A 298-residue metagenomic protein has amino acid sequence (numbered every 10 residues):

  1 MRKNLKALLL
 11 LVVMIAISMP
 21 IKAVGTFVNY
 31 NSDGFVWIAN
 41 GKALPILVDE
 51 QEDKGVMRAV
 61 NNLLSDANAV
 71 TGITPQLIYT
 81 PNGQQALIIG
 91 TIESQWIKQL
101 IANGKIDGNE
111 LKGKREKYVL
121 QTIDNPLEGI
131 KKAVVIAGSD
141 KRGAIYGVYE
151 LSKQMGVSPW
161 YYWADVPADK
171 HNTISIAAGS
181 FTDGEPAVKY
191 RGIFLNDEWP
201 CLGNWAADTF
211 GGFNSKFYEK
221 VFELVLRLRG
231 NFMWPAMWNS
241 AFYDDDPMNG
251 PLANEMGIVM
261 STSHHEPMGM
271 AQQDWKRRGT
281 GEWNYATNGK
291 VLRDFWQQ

Functional and structural regions predicted by a protein language model:
M1-F27: Bacterial Sec-dependent N-terminal signal peptides
L10, G129-K131, Y218-K220: Short hydrophobic "helix-edge" motifs at membrane interfaces and signal-peptide entry regions
L10, I15, L47-V48, T173 (+1 more regions): General secondary-structure edge motif
A23-E185: Contiguous, structured surface segment used for ligand recognition
D49-E52, T71, P75, T80-Q84 (+2 more regions): Aromatic-lined carbohydrate-binding surfaces of glycoside hydrolases
